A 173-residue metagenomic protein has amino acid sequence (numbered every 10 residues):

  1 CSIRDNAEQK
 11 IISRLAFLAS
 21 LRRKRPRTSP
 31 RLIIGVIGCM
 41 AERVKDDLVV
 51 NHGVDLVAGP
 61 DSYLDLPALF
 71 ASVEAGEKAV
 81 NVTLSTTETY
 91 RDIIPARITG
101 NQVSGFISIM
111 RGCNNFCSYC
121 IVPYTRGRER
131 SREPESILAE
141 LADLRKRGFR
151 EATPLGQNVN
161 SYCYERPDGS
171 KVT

Functional and structural regions predicted by a protein language model:
C1-C163: Proteins enriched for Cys/Gly/acidic motifs involved in redox and nucleic-acid/cofactor modification
R166: S-adenosylmethionine
G169-T173: Alpha-helix-loop-beta-strand connector modules within alpha/beta enzyme cores
